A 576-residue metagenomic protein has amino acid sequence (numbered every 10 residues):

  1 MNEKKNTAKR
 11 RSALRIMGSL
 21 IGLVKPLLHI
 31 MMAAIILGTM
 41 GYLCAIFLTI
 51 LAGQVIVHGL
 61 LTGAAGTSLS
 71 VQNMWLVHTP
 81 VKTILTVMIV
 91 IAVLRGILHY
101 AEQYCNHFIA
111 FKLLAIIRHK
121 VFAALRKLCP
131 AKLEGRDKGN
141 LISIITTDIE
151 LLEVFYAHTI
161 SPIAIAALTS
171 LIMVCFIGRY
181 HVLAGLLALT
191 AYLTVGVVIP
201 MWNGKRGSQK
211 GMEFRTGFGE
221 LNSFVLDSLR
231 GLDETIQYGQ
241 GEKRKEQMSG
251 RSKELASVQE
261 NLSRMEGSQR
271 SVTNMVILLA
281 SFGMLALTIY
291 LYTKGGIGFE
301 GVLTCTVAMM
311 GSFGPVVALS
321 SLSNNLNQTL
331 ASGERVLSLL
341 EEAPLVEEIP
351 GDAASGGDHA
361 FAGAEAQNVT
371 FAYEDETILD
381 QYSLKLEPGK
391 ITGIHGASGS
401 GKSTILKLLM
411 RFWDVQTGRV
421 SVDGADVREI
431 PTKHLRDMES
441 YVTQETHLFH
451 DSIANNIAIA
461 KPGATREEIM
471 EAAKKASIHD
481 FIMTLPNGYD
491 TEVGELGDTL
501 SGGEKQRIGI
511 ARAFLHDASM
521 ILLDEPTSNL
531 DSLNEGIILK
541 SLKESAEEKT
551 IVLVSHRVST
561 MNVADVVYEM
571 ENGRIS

Functional and structural regions predicted by a protein language model:
M1-A45, A64-V81, E102-N106, A110 (+9 more regions): Membrane-integrated ABC transporters
A13, A45-G53, V57, V87-E134 (+15 more regions): Juxtamembrane helix-loop junctions of ABC transporter transmembrane domains
G22-H29, K127-A131, T147-Y156, I160 (+8 more regions): An intracellular "coupling" helix at the cytosolic face of ABC transporter transmembrane type-1 domains
P26, I30-G41, H158-E213, A286-I297: Transmembrane helices of ABC transporter permease
M31-L98, G178-L183, F299: Transmembrane helix-loop-helix hairpins at lipid-water interfaces of multipass membrane proteins, especially the type-1
I84-R95, H99, L193-T194, E266-A280 (+1 more regions): Hydrophobic alpha-helical segments in the permease module
Q237-Q240, R264, C305, S312-E341: Cytosolic ends of transmembrane helices, especially the final helix of ABC transmembrane type-1 domains
G357-S576: ABC-type nucleotide-binding domain
